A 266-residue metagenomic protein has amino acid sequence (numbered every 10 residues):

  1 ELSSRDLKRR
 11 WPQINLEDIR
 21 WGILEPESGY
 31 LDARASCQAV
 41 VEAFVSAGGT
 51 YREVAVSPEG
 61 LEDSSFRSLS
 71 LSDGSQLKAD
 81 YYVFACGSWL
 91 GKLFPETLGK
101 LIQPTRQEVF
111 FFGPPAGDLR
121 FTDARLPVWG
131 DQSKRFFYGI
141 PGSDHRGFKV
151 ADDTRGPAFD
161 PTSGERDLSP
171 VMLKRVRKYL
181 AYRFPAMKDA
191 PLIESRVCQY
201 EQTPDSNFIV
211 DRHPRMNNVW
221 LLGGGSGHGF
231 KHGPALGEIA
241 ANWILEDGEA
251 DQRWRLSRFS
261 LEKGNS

Functional and structural regions predicted by a protein language model:
E1-R10, I19-W21: Dinucleotide-binding Rossmann-like beta1-alpha1 core, especially the glycine-rich loop that anchors the ADP
S3-S4, E53-A55, E194: Short loop/edge segments at beta-strand edges and connector loops that shape dinucleotide/nucleotide cofactor-binding
D6, A39, A55, R175 (+3 more regions): Alpha-helical elements of Rossmann-like donor-binding domains used by nucleotide-donor carbohydrate transfer enzymes
Q13-I19, L61-R67, Q202-S206, R215-M216: A short, glycine/Asx- and small/polar-enriched loop/turn that sits immediately N-terminal to a beta-strand
G22-A43, G87-W89, M172-Y179, G229: Mid-domain beta-loop-alpha active-site segment that forms a flexible, acidic cofactor/metal-binding surface
L24-Y81: Helical element adjacent to the flavin cofactor pocket in flavoenzyme catalytic cores
Y81-N218: Active-site substrate-recognition segment that forms the wall of the catalytic cavity or substrate channel
Y179-S266: C-terminal catalytic lobe of FAD-dependent flavoproteins
